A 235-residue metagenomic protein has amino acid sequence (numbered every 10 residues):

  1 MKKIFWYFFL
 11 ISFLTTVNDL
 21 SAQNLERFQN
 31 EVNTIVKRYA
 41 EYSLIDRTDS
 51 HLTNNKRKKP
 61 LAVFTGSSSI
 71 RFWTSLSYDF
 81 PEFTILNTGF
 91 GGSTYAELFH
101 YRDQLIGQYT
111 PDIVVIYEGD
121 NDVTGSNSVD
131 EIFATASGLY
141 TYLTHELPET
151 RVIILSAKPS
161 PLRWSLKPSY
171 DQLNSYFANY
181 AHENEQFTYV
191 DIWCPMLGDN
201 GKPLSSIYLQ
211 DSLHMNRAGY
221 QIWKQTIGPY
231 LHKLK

Functional and structural regions predicted by a protein language model:
M1-I4: Positively charged n-region of N-terminal signal peptides that target proteins for export
Y7-T16: Bacterial N-terminal signal peptides
L14, F64, I70, T74 (+4 more regions): A generic, residue-level signal for flexible/boundary positions that often mark functional hotspots
T15-T16, F80, L204, P229: Residues in and immediately flanking transmembrane alpha helices
T16, K58, D79-P81, E146-P148 (+1 more regions): Short, structurally constrained coil/turn elements that cap an alpha-helix or connect an alpha-helix to the following
L20-A22: Boundary at the C-terminal end of the N-terminal hydrophobic targeting segment
N24-S137, P161-D171, S175: Conserved SGNH/GDSL esterase-like catalytic core that processes O-acyl groups on lipids and polysaccharides
H100-K235: Alpha-helical cap/lid subdomain in secreted, periplasmic, or secretory-pathway luminal O-acyl-processing enzymes
